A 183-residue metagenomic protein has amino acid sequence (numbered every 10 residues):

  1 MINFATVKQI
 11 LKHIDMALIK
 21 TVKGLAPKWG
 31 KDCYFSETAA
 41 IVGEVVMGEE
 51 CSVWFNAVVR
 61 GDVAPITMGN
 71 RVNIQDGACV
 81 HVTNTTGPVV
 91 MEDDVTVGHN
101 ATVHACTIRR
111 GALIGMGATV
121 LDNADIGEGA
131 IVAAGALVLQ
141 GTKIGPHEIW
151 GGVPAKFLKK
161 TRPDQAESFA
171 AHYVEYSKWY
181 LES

Functional and structural regions predicted by a protein language model:
V7, L11, D15-L25, W29 (+6 more regions): Glycine-rich hexapeptide-repeat left-handed beta-helix
W29-M68, N73, G77-V82: A positional/architectural concept
T96: Short proline/glycine- and basic residue-enriched helix-capping loop/turn segments at helix->loop/beta transitions
